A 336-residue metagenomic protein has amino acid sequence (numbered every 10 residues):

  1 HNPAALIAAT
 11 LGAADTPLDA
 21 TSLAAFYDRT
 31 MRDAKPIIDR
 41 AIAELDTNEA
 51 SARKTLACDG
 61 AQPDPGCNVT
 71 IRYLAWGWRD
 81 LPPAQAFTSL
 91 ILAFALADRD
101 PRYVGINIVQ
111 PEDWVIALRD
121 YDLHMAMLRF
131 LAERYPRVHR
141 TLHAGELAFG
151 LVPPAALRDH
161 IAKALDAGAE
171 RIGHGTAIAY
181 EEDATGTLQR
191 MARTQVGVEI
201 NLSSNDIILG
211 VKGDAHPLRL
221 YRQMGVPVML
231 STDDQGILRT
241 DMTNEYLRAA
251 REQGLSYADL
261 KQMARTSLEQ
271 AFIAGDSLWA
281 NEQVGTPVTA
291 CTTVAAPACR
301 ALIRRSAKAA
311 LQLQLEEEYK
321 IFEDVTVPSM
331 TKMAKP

Functional and structural regions predicted by a protein language model:
H1, V69-G77, V104-I108, R140-H143 (+3 more regions): Hydrophobic faces of well-ordered beta-strands that scaffold small-molecule active sites in alpha/beta enzyme cores
N2-A126: Metal-coordinating catalytic core of metallo-dependent amide/deamination hydrolases
N2-A5, A75-L81, Q110-W114, A144-A148 (+3 more regions): Active-site-proximal loop/turn and secondary-structure-junction residues that shape catalytic pockets, frequently
I91-A167: Acidic, glycine-rich loop-and-beta core segments that form the ion-binding/anion-interacting portion of active sites
R102-Y103, H160, D166-R171, A192-V198 (+1 more regions): Glycine-enriched alpha-helix->loop->beta-strand junction motifs that scaffold or abut catalytic
R119-D120, A148-L165, Y180-R190, I208-R219 (+1 more regions): Histidine/acidic-residue-rich catalytic or RNA/ligand-binding cores of hydrolases and nuclease-related proteins
H139-F149, V226-M242: Short acidic/histidine-rich active-site segments
P227, N244, R248, G254-P336: Mid-to-C-terminal alpha-helical segments outside catalytic/metal-binding sites
